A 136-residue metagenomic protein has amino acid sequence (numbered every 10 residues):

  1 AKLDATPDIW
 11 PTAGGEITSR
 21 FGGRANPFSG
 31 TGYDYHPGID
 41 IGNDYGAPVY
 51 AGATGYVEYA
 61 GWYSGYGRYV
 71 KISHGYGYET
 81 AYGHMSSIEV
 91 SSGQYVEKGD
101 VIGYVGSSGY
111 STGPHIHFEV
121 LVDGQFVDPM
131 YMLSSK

Functional and structural regions predicted by a protein language model:
A1-P7: Alpha-helical oligomerization segments with coiled-coil/rod-like character
I9-K136: Catalytic cores of peptidoglycan-degrading enzymes
